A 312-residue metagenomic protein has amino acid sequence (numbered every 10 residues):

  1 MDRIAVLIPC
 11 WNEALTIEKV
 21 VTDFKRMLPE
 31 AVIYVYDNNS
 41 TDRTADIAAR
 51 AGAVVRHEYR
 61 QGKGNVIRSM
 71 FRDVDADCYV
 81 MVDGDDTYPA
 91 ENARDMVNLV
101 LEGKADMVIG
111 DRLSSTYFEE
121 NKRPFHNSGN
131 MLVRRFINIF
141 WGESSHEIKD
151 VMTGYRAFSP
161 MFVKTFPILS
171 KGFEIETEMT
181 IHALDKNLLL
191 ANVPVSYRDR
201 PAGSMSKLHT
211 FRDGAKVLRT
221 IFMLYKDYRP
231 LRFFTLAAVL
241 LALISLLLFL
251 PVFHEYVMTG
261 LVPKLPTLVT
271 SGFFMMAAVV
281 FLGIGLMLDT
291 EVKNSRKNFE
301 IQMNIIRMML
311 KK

Functional and structural regions predicted by a protein language model:
R3-A5, V32, E178: Cell-envelope/extracellular polymer assembly enzymes that use nucleotide-activated donors
L7-I8, V20-V21, E30-N39: Short beta-strand/loop segment that forms part of the nucleotide-sugar
N12-R26: Short, well-formed alpha-helical segments that are part of the catalytic scaffolds of diverse glycosyltransferases
L15-K19, T41-A51: Acidic helix N-cap motif at the loop->helix transition within catalytic regions of sugar-transfer enzymes
A31-Y34, A45-D73: Conserved donor nucleotide-binding strand/loop of the catalytic core
Y59-D73, A90-F173, D199-A215: Acceptor/aglycone-binding surface of glycosyltransferases and processive sugar-polymer synthases
Y79: Short aromatic/hydrophobic "clamp" motif used to bind/position activated sugar donors
H146, I168-K312: Hydrophobic helical membrane-anchoring modules
